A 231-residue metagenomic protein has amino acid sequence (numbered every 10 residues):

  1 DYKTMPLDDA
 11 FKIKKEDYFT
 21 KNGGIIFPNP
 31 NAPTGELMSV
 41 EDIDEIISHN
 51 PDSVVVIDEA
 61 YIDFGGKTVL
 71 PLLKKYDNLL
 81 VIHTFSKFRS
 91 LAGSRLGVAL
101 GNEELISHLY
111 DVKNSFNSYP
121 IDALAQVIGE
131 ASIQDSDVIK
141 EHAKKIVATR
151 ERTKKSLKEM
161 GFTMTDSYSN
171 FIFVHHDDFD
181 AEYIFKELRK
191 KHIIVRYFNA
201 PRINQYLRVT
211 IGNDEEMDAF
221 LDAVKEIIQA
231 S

Functional and structural regions predicted by a protein language model:
K3-D8, H83, F198-N199: Short beta->alpha connector loops at strand-helix junctions that form conserved, small/polar/Pro-enriched
L7-D63: Active-site phosphate-binding strand-loop segment of PLP-dependent enzymes
K12, G93, Y168, R202-Q205: Short acidic/glycine-enriched loop/turn segments that link adjacent beta-strands
E41, E187-K191, R196, A200-S231: PLP-dependent enzyme catalytic core of the Aspartate aminotransferase-like
N78-K158, F162-T165: PLP-dependent aminotransferase class I/II
G101, V174-D178, I211-N213: Short beta-strand-to-loop capping motifs
V147, E159-K191, L207: Conserved PLP-binding catalytic core of the aspartate aminotransferase-like
